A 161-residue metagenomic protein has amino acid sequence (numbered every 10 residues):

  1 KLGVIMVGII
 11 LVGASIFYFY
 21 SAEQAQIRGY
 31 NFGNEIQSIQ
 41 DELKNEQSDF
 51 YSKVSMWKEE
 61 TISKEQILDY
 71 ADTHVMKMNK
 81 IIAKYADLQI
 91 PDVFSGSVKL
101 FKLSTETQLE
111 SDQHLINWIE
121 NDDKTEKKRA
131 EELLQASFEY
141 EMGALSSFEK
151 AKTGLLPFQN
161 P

Functional and structural regions predicted by a protein language model:
K1-L2, A25: Short, Lys/Arg-rich cytosolic juxtamembrane segment immediately N-terminal
L2-Y18: Hydrophobic membrane-insertion alpha-helices, especially the h-region of bacterial N-terminal signal peptides
I16-E23, L115, I119: Structural signature of transmembrane alpha-helix termini at the membrane-water interface
Y18-S38: Ser/Thr/Pro/Gly-rich low-complexity linker/stalk segments immediately outside membranes or between
N31-P161: Alpha-helical segments in soluble extracytoplasmic regions
